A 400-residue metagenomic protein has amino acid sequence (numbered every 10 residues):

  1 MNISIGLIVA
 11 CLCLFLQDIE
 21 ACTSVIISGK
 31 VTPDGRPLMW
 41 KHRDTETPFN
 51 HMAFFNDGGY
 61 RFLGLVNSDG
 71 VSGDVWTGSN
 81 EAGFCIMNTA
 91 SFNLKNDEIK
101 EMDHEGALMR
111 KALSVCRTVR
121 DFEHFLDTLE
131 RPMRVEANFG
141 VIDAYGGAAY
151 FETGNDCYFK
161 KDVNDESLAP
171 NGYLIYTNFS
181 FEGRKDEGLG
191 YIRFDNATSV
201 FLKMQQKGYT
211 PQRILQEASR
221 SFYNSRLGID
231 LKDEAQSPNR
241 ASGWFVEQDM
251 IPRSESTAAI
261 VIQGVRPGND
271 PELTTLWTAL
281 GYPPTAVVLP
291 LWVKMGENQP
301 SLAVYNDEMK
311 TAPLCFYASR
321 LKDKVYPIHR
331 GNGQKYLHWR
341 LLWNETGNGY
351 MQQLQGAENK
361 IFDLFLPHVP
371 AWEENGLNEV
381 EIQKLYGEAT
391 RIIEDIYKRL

Functional and structural regions predicted by a protein language model:
G6-Q17: Bacterial N-terminal signal peptides
I19-A21: Residue-level recognition of alpha-helix boundary/capping or hinge positions
T23-S72, T77-G78, F84, N88-K111 (+1 more regions): C-terminal, well-structured catalytic/ligand-binding subdomain of enzymes
T77-S79, R131-P132: Short, charge-rich binding segments
G106-A137: Intrinsically disordered, low-complexity linker/loop segments enriched in Gly/Pro and charged/polar residues
